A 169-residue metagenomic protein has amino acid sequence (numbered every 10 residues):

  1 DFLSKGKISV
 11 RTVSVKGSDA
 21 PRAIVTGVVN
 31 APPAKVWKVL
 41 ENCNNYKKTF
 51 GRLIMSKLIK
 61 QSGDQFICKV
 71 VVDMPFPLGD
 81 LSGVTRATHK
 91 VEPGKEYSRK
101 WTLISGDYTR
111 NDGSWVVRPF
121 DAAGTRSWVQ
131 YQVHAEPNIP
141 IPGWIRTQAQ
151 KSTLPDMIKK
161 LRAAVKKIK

Functional and structural regions predicted by a protein language model:
D1-G63, P77, P155-K160: Hydrophobic ligand-binding cavity/cleft-lining segments
S9, T102-P155: Beta-strand/loop substructures that line and gate deep hydrophobic ligand-binding cavities in soluble
T12, C68-P75, R99-S105: Short beta-strand segments that buttress and anchor functional surface loops
A20-V28, Q65-I67, V84, D112 (+1 more regions): Intrinsic-disorder/low-complexity, polar/charged segments enriched in Ser/Thr/Lys/Arg/Asp/Glu/Gln
I24-G27, S56-L58, V72-M74, G83-K90 (+1 more regions): Hydrophobic/aromatic beta-strand elements that line small-molecule binding cavities or substrate pockets in beta-rich
V29-P33, V72-F76, H89-P93, S105-D107 (+2 more regions): Beta-strand elements of well-folded, non-transmembrane domains
N30-A34, L58-D64, T88-Y97, V116-W128: A short, structured loop/turn motif at beta-sheet edges
R162-K169: Short, highly charged C-terminal tails/helix-capping segments
